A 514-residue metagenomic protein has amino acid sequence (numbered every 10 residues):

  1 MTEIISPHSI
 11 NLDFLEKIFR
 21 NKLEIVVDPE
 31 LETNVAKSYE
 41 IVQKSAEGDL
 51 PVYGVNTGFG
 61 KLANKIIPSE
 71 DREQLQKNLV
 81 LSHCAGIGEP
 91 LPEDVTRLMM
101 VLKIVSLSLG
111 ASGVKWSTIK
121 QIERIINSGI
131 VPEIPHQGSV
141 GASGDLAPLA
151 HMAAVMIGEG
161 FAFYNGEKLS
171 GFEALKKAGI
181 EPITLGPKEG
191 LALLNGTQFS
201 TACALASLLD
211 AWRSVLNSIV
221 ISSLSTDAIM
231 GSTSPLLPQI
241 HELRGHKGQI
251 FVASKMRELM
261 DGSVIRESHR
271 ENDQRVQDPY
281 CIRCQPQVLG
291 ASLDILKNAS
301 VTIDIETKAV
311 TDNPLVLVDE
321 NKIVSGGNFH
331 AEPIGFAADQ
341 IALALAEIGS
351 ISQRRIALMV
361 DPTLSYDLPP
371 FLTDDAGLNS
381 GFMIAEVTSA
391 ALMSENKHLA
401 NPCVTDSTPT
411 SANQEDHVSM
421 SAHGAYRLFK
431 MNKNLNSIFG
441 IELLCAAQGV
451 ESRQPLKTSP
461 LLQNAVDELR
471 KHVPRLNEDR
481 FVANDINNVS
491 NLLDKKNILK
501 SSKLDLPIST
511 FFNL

Functional and structural regions predicted by a protein language model:
T2-L23, V27-N34, S38-A46, R72 (+1 more regions): C-terminal auxiliary extensions adjacent to catalytic cores
T2-V42, A46-D49, Q76-P135, T226 (+1 more regions): Glycine-rich, flexible loop motifs
L50, K65, V252: Polyanion/phosphate-binding surface patch
Y53-I67, D71-L75, S82-V105, P135-I157 (+3 more regions): FAD-binding core of FAD-dependent oxidoreductases, characterized by glycine-rich FAD pyrophosphate-binding loops
A111, V140-A142, G377: Conserved, non-catalytic sequence blocks in retroelement Pol enzymes and Pol-derived host proteins
K120-N127, A147-A154, L216: A broadly conserved amphipathic alpha-helix scaffold signal in soluble, globular proteins
I134-S139, D319-I323: Cysteine-centered functional microenvironments
